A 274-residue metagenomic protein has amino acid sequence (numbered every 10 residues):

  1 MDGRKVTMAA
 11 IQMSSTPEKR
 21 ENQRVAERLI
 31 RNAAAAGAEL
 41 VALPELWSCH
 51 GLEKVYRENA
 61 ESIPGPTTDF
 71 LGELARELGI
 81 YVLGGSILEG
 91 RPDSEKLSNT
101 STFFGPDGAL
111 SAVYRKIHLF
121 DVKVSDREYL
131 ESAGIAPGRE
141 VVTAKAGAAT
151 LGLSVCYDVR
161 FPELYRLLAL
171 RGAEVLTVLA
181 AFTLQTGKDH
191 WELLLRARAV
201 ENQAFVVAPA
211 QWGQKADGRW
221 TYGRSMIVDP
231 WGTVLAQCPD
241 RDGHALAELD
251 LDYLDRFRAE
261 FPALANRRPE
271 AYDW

Functional and structural regions predicted by a protein language model:
M1-L40, T177: N-terminal active-site segment of His-dependent metallophosphoesterases
M1-M8, T143-G152, V175: Beta-strand-turn-beta hairpins that frame and shape the catalytic cleft of phosphate-ester-processing enzymes
M8, F103-S111, V228-A236: Short, glycine-anchored, charge-dense loop/turn motifs used at functional sites
K19, E27-D107, V113, F182-N202: Cys-nucleophile CN-hydrolase/nitrilase-fold catalytic domain and related Cys-dependent amidase chemistry that acts on
I63-L83, T150, V159-A245: CN hydrolase (nitrilase-like) catalytic-core segments centered on the catalytic cysteine and neighboring Lys/Glu
G84-S86, N99-F103, V142-A144, S225-I227 (+1 more regions): Short beta-strand scaffold segments in enzyme catalytic cores
P92-R171, L184-A197, A259-A263: Active-site catalytic loop in hydrolytic enzyme cores
D252-W274: A short C-terminal boundary segment appended to hydrolase-like catalytic domains
